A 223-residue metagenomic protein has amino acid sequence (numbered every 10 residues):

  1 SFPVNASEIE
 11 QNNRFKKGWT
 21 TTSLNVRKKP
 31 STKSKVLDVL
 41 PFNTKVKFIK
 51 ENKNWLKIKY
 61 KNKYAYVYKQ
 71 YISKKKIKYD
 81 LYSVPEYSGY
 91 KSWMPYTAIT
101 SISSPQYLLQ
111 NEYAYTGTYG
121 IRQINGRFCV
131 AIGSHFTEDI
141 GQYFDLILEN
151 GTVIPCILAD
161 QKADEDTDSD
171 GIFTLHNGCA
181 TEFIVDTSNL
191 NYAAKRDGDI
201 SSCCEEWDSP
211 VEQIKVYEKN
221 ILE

Functional and structural regions predicted by a protein language model:
S1-K16: Sec-dependent signal peptide cleavage junction
K16-T21, L146: A short beta-strand micro-motif
T20, K47-K50, L158, V211-Q213: A structural signal for short, hydrophobic beta-strand segments that form beta-sheets in beta-rich/all-beta domains
P30-S31, N62, N150: Acidic/polar residues in short coil/turn loops that connect beta-strands within repeat-based beta-sheet scaffolds
S31-S34, A131-I132: Short, solvent-exposed loop/turn positions at domain surfaces that link secondary-structure elements or cap domain
D38-Q70: SH3/SH3-like beta-barrel superfamily modules
K76-E223: Solvent-exposed, well-ordered loop and adjacent helix/strand elements within mature globular domains that form
